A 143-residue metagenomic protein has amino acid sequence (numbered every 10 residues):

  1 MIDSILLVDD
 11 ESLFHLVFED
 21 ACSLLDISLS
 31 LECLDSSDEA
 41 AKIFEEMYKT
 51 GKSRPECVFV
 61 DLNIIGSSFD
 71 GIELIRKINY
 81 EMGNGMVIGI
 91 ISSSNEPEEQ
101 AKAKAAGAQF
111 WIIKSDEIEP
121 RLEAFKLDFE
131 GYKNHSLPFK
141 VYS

Functional and structural regions predicted by a protein language model:
D3-C22: Conserved acidic segment of CheY-like receiver
D20-L25, K102: Alpha-helical interaction/dimerization surfaces of two-component signaling modules
C33-C57, R121: Acidic, metal-coordinating helix/loop segments flanking the phosphotransfer/catalytic sites of two-component signaling
V60-N63: Active-site residues of response regulator receiver
F69, E73, S94-I112, D116 (+1 more regions): Alpha4 helix (beta4-alpha4-beta5 surface) of REC/receiver domains from two-component response regulators
F69-N84: Short amphipathic alpha-helix used as the core "switch/output" element in two-component signaling
N84-N95: A short, hydrophobic beta-strand element within the central beta-sheet of small alpha/beta folds
P120-S143: CheY-like receiver
